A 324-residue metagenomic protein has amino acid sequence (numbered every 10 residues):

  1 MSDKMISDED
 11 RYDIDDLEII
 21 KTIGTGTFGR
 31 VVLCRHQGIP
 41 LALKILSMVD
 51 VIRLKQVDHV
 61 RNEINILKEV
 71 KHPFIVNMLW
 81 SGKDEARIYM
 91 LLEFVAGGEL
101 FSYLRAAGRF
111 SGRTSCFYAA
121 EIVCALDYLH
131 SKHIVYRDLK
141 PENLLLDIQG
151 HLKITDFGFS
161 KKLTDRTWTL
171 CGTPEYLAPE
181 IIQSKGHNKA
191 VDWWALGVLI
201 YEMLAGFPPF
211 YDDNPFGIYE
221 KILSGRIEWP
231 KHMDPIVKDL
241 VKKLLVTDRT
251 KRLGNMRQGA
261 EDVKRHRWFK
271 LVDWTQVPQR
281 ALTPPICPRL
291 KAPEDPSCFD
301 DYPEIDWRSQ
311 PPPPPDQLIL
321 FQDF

Functional and structural regions predicted by a protein language model:
I20-V31: Protein kinase glycine-rich loop
P40, I45-K71: Conserved N-lobe beta3->alphaC-helix segment of eukaryotic protein kinase catalytic domains
W80-S81: A short, aromatic-enriched beta-strand patch in the conserved N-lobe beta-sheet of the protein kinase catalytic domain
A86-E99: Conserved short submotifs of the Hanks-type protein kinase catalytic core that shape the nucleotide-binding pocket
Y118-A119: Activation segment signature within eukaryotic-like protein kinase domains
T250, G254-F324: C-terminal regulatory tails of eukaryotic serine/threonine kinases
